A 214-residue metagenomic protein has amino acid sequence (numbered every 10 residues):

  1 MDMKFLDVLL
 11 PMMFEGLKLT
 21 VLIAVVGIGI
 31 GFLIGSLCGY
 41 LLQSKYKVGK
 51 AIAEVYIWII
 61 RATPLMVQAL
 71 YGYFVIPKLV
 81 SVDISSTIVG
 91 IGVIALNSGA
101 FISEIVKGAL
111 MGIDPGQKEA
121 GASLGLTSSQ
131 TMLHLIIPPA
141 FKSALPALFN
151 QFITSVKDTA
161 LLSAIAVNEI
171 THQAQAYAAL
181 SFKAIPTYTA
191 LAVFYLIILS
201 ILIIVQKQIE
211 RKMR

Functional and structural regions predicted by a protein language model:
M1-R214: Transmembrane alpha-helices and adjacent helix-loop boundaries
